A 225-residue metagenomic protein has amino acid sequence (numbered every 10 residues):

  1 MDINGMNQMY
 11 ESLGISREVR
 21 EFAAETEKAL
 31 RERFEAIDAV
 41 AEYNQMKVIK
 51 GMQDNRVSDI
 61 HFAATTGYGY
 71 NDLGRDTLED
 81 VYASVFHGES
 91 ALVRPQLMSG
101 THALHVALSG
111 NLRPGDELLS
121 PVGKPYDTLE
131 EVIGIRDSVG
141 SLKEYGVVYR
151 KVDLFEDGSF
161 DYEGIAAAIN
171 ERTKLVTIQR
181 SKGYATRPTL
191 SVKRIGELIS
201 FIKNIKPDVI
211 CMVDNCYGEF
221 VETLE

Functional and structural regions predicted by a protein language model:
D2-F22, R31, V48-D54, H61 (+3 more regions): Conserved PLP-enzyme active-site core in the AAT-like
A24-G88: Glycine-rich phosphate-binding segment of PLP-dependent enzymes
E79, V93-R94: Short secondary-structure boundary micro-motifs
